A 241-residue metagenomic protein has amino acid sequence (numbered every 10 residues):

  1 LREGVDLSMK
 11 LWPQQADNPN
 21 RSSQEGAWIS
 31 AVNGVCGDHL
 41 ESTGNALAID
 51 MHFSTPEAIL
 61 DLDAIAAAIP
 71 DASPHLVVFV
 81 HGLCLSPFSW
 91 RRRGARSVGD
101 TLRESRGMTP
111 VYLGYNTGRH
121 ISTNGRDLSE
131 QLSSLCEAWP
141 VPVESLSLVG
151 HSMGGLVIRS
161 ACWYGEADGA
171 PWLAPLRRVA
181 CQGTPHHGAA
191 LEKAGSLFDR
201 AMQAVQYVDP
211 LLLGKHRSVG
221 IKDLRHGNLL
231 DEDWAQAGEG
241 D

Functional and structural regions predicted by a protein language model:
L1-L113, T123, E137-V141, L191-R200: Flexible, membrane-associating and regulatory peripheral segments of lipid-active enzymes
P19-N33, G37, W163-D241: Helical cap/lid subdomain of alpha/beta-hydrolase-fold lipid enzymes that gates access to the catalytic pocket
P74-V77, S145-S147, R178: Structural motif
G82, S152, G183: Catalytic nucleophile serine of serine hydrolases, specifically the conserved "nucleophile elbow" pentapeptide
G107, S145, L173-L176: A generic structural signal for alpha->beta connector loops
N116, G154, P185: Catalytic metal-binding/acid-base residues of hydrolase active sites
R119-W139, L156: Alpha/beta-hydrolase active-site loop
V149-I158: Gly/Ala-rich beta-loop-alpha elbow adjacent to hydrolase catalytic centers
